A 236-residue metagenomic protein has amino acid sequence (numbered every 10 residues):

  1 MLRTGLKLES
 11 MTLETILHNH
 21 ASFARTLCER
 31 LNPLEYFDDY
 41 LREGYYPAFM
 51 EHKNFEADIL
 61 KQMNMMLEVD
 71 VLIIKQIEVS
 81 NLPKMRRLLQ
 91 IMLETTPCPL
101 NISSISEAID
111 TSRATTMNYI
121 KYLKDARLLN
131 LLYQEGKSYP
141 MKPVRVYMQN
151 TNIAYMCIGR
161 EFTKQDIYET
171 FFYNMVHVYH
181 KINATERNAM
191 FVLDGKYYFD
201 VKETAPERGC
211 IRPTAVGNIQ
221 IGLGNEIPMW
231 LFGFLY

Functional and structural regions predicted by a protein language model:
M1-L82: Interdomain motor-coupling "hinge/lid" segment immediately C-terminal to the ATP-binding subdomain of NTP-driven enzymes
A21-R25, R127-L129, F199: Short, motif-level signal for alpha-helix interfacial/capping segments enriched in acidic residues and aromatics/proline
P33, S106, S112, Y198 (+1 more regions): Amphipathic, soluble alpha/beta structural segments
F37-D39, V144-R145, G195: A generic secondary-structure signal marking the coil-to-beta-strand transition
Y45-R187: Accessory nucleic acid-recognition modules appended to NTPase machines
D125, M148, Y198-D200, R212-P213: Short hydrophobic-aromatic micro-motifs
F172, V176, A189-E207: Conserved catalytic cores of phosphodiester-cleaving nucleases, focusing on short active-site segments
V201-Y236: Long, low-complexity, charge-rich intrinsically disordered regions
